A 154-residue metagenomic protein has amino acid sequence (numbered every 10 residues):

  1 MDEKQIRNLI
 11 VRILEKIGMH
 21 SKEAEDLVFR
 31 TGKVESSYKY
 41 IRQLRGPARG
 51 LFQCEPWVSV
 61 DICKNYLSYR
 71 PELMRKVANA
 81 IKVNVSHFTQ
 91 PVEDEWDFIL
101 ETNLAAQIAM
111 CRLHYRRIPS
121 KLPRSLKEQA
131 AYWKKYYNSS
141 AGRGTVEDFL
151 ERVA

Functional and structural regions predicted by a protein language model:
D2-L9, L14, K33-P119: Peptidoglycan-targeting cell-wall enzymes and recognition modules
I10, A130-K134, L150: Hydrophobic core segments within long, regular secondary-structure runs in both alpha- and beta-rich folds
E15-E23: Short, charged helix-capping/linker segments at alpha-helix termini
A24-F29, K33: Core of compact, soluble alpha-helical bundle domains
L27, A106-Q107, Q129: Amphipathic alpha-helical interface surfaces
G32-S36, L122-G144: Acidic helix/loop microenvironments that form the catalytic cleft of cell-wall polysaccharide enzymes
G142-A154: Charged phosphate-binding loop/patch that engages nucleotide di/tri-phosphates or the phosphate backbone of nucleic
